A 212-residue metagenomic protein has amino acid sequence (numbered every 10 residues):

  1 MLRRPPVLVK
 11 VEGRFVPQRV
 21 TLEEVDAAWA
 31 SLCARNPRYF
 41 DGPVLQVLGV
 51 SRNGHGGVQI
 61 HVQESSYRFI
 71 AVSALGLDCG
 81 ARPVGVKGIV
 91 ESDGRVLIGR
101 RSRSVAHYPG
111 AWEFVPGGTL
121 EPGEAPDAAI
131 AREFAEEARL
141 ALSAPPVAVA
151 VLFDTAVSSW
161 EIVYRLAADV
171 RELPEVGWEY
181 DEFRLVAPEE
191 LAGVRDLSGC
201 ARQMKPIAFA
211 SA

Functional and structural regions predicted by a protein language model:
M1-A111, G118-R132, L140-E172, L197 (+2 more regions): N-terminal leader/linker segments that precede catalytic domains of diphosphate-processing enzymes
R132-E133, E189: Structural detector for helix-capping/boundary residues
E137: Short alpha-helical functional segments enriched in proximate histidine and acidic residues
P174-P206: NUDIX/MutT-family hydrolases
